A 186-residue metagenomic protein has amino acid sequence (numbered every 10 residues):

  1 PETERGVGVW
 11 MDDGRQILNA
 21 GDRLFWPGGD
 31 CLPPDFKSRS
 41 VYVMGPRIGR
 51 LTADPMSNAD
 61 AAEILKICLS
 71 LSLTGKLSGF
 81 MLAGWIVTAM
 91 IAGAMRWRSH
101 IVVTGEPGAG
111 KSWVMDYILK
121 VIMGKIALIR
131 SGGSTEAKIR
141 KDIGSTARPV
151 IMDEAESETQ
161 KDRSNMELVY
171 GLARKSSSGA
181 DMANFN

Functional and structural regions predicted by a protein language model:
P1-Y42: Intein modules and their embedded homing endonuclease domains
E4, R96, A127, D181-N186: Active-site phosphate-binding and catalytic loops of NTP-dependent enzymes
I17-N19, V102, V150-I151: Structured core elements
G21, E106, A155: Short, loop-centered acidic/histidine patches that primarily coordinate divalent metals
P27, K111, E158-K161: Switch/connector loops and helix/strand junctions flanking conserved nucleotide-binding motifs in nucleotide-processing
L32-R140, G144-S145: P-loop NTPase catalytic core of nucleic-acid-dependent motor ATPases
I139-N186: Conserved nucleotide-sensing/catalytic segment adjacent to the nucleotide-binding pocket in NTP-handling enzymes
